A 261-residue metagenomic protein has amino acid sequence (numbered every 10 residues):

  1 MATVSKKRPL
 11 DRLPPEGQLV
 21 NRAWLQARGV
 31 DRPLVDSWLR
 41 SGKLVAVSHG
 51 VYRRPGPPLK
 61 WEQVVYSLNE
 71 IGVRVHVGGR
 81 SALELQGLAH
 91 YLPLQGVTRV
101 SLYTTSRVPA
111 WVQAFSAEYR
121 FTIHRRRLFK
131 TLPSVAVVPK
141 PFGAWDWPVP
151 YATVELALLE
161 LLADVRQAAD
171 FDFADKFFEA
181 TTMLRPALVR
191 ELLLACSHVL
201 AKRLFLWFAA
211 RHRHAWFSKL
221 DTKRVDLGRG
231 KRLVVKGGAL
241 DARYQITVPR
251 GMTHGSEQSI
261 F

Functional and structural regions predicted by a protein language model:
M1-R80, T182-A209, S256-I260: Short beta-edge/loop segments at beta->alpha junctions of small alpha/beta modules that act as binding/recognition
V4-R22, A89-H90, T131-A144: Short, charge-rich amphipathic segments
G17, V97-R99, D241: Sequence-level motif detector for i,i+2 pairs with an aromatic at +2
R22, L34-S134, I246-R250: Short gly/ser-rich loop at a beta-strand->alpha-helix junction or flexible surface loop bordering the NTP-binding
A23, R80-S81, Q95-R99, F171-D175 (+2 more regions): Short coil/turn segments at secondary-structure boundaries
V30, G87-L88, A163: Residue-level marker of positions within ordered structural domains that often coincide with functionally constrained
V135-F261: Hydrophobic alpha-helical interaction segments
